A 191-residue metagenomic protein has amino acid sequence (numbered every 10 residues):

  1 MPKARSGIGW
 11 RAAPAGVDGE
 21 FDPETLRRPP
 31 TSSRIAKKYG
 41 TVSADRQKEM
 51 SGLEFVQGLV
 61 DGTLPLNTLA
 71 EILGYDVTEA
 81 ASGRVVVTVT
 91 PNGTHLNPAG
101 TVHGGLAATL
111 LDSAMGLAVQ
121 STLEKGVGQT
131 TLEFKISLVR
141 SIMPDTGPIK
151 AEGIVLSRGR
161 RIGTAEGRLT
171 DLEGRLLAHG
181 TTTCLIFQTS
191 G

Functional and structural regions predicted by a protein language model:
P2-G191: Terminal targeting signals and extreme-terminal segments of soluble enzymes
